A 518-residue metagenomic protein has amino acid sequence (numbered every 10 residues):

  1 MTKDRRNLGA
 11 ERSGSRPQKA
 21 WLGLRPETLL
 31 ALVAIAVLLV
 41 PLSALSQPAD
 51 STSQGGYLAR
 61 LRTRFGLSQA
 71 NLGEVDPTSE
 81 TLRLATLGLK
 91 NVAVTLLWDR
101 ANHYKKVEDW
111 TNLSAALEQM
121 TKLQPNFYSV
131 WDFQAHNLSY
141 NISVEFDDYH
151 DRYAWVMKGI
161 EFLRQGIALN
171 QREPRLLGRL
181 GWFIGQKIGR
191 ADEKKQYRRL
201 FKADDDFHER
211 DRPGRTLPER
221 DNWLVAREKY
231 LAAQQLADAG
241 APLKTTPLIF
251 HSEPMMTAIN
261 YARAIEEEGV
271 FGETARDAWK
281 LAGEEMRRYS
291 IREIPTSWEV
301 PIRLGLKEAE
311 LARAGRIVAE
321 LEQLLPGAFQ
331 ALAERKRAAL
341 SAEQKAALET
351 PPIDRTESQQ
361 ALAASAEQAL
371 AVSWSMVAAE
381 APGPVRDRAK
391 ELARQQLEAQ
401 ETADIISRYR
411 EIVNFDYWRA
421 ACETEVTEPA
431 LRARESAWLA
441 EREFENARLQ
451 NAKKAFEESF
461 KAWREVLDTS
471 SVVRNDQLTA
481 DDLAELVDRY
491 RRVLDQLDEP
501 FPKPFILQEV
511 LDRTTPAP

Functional and structural regions predicted by a protein language model:
T2-F133, N137-N141, I160-Q165, L169-N170 (+4 more regions): N-terminal alpha-helical interaction modules that lie
W110, V156, W223, L449-Q450 (+1 more regions): TPR-repeat structural position
S114-A115, Y153, I160, R227 (+3 more regions): Conserved positions within tetratricopeptide repeat
E145, H150-L163: A conserved hydrophobic secondary-structure block that centers on an alpha-helix together with its immediately flanking
Q323, G327, I353, E357 (+5 more regions): Surface-exposed, polar/charged faces of alpha-helical domains in mature secreted/periplasmic/lumenal proteins
G327-L348: Extended alpha-helical coiled-coil "stalk/arm" regions that act as elongated linkers or oligomerization scaffolds
